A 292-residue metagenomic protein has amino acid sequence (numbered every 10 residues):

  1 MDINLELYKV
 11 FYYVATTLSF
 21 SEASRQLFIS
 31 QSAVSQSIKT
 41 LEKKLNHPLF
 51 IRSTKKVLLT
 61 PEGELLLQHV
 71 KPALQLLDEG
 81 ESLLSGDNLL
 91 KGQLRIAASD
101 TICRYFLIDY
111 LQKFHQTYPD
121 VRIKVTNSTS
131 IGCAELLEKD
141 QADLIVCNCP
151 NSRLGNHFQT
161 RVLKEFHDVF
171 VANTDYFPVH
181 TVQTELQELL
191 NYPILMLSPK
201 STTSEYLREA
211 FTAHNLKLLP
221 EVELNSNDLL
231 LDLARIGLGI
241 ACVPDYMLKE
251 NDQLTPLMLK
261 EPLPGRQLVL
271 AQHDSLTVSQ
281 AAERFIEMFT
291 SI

Functional and structural regions predicted by a protein language model:
D2, Y110, I131-D168, A172 (+2 more regions): Short beta-strand-centered segments that line the small-molecule binding cleft or hinge of alpha/beta clamshell
Y12-S30: Short helix-boundary/capping micro-motifs
F20, E42-L59: A short LG(V/I)-centered, amphipathic sequence patch enriched for acidic residue(s) preceding the LG motif
K91-S152, E223-L224: Central regulatory/effector-binding core of bacterial HTH transcription factors
F106, P256-I292: A late-sequence structural motif
T129-S130, A134, E138-Q141, N148 (+2 more regions): Hydrophobic hinge/microswitch elements
H157-I194: Flexible hinge/capping segments at coil-to-helix
P178-V179, Y192-H214, V278-A282, I286: Secondary-structure junction motif
